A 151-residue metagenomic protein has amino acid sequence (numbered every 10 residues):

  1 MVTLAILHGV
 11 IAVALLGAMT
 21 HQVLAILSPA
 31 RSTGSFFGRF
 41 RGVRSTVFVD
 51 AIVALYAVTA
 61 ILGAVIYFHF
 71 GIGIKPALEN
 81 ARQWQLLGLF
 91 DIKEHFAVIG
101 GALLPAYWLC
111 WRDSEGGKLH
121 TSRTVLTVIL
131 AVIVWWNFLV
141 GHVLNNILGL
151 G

Functional and structural regions predicted by a protein language model:
M1-G151: Polytopic transmembrane helical bundles with strong interfacial aromatic enrichment
